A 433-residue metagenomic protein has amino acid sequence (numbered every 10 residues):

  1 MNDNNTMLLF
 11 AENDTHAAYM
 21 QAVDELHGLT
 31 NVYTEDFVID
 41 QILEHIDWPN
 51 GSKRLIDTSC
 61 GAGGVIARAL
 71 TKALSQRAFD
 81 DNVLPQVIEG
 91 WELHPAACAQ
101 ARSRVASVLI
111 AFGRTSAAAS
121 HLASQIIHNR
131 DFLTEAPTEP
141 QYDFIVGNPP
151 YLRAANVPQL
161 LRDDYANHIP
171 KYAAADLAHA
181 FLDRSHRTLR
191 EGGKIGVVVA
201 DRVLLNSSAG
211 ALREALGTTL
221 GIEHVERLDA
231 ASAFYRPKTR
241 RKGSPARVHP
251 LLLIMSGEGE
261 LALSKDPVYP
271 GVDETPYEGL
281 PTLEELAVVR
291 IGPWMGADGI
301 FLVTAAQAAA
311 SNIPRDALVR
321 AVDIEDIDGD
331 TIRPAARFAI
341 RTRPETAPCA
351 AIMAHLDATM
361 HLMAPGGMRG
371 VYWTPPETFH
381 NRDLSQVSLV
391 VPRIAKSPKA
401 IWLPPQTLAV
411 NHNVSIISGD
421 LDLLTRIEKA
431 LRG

Functional and structural regions predicted by a protein language model:
M1-P49: S-adenosyl-L-methionine
H27-G28, V32-Q41, C60-A67, L93-A99 (+3 more regions): Signature of N6-adenine DNA methyltransferases within the class I
S52, P85, Q141-Y142: Local beta-strand N-terminus motif with an aromatic residue
S52-G61: Conserved class I S-adenosyl-L-methionine
A62-D81: Conserved SAM-binding loop of SAM-dependent methyltransferases across substrates and taxa, primarily the Class I
I88-E92: Conserved SAM-binding motif I beta-strand of class I
R102-H121: Short, conserved SAM-binding/catalytic segment of Class I S-adenosyl-L-methionine-dependent methyltransferases
L280-G433: Polybasic, glycine- and aromatic-enriched phosphate-binding surface used to engage nucleic acids
